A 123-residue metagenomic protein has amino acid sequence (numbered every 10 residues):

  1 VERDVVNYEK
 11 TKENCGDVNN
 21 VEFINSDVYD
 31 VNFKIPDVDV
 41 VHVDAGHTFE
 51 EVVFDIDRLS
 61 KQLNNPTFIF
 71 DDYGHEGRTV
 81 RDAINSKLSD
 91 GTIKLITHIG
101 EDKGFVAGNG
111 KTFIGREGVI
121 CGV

Functional and structural regions predicted by a protein language model:
V1-V123: S-adenosylmethionine/decaboxylated-SAM
